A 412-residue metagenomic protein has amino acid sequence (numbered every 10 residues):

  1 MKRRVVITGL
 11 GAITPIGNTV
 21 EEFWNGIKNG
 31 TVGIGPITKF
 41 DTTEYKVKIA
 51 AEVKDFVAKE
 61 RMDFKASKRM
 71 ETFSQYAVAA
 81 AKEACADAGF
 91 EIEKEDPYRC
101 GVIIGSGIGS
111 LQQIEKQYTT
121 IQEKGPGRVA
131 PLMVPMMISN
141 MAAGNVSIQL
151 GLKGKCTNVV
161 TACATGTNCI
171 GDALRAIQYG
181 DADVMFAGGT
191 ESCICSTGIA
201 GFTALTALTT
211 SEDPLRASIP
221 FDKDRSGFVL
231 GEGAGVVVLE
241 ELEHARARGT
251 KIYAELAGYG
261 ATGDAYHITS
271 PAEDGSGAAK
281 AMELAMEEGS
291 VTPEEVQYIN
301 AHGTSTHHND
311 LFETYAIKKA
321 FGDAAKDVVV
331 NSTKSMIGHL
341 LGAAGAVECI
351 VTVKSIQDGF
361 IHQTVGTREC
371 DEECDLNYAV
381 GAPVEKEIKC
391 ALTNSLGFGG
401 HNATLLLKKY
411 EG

Functional and structural regions predicted by a protein language model:
M1-A66, A88, E243-Y253, I350-T364 (+1 more regions): ACP-dependent fatty acid/polyketide chain-elongation machinery
R4-T8, G35, D213-G289, Y298 (+2 more regions): Condensing-enzyme catalytic core mediating Claisen C-C bond formation in acyl metabolism
I7, F23-W24, K28-T161, T190-I199 (+1 more regions): Conserved beta-ketoacyl condensing-enzyme motif
A77-A88, A142, C169, E240-L242 (+4 more regions): Short, well-ordered amphipathic alpha-helical segments that serve as non-catalytic structural scaffolds within diverse
A77-F90, S139-A143, S147-E191, V229-T250 (+2 more regions): Active-site-proximal alpha-helical scaffold in enzymes
A84-D96, A245-I252, M282-Y298, A320-A324: Phosphate/pyrophosphate-binding loops at sites that engage ATP/ADP/AMP, CoA/4′-phosphopantetheine, polyphosphate
K124-A130, G171, R175, E191-A247 (+2 more regions): Glycine-/small-residue-rich "gating" segment that lines the acyl/pantetheine channel and substrate pocket
D181-S226, Y259-E273, G303-D310, D327-N377: Acyl-CoA/ACP chain-elongation machinery
